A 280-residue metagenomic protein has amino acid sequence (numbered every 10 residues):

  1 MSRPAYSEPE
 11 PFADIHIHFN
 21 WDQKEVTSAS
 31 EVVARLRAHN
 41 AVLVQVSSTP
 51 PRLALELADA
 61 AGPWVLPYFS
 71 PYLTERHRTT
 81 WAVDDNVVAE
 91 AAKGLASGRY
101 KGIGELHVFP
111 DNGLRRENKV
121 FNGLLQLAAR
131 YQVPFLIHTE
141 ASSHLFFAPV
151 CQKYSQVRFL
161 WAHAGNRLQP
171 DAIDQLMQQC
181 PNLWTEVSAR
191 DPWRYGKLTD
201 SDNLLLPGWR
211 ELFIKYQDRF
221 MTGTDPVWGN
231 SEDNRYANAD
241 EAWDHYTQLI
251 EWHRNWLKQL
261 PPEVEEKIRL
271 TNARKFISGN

Functional and structural regions predicted by a protein language model:
M1-P63: An N-terminally biased module of ancient metal coordination in phosphate/nucleic-acid-related enzymes
S7, P51-L136, A189-P192, L198-T199: Active-site gating/metal-coordination segments in enzymes
A13-I17, V44-V46, V65-P71, G102-E105 (+4 more regions): Hydrophobic faces of well-ordered beta-strands that scaffold small-molecule active sites in alpha/beta enzyme cores
I17-S28, E75-A82, D111, R194-L198 (+1 more regions): Acidic/histidine-rich helix-loop elements that form or flank divalent-metal/phosphate-binding sites at the catalytic
N20-D22, P51-A54, T74-R76, F109-N112 (+4 more regions): Active-site environment of divalent metal-dependent phosphoester hydrolases
L55-D59, T80, A91-A92, L114-N118 (+3 more regions): Distinct, well-ordered alpha-helical segments
R99, G123, R130-P134, K153-R158 (+2 more regions): Glycine-enriched alpha-helix->loop->beta-strand junction motifs that scaffold or abut catalytic
R158, N166-N280: H/E-rich (His + Asp/Glu) clusters that bind or coordinate divalent metals
